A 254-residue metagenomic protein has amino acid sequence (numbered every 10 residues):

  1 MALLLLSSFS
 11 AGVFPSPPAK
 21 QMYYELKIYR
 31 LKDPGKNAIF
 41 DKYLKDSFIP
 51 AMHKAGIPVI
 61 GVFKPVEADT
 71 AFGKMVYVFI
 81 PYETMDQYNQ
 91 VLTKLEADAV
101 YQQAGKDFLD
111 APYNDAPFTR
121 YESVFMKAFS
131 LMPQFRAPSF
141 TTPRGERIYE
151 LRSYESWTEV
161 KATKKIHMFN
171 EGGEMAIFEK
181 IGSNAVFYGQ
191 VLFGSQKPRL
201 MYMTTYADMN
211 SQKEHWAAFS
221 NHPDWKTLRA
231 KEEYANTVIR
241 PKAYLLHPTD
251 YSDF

Functional and structural regions predicted by a protein language model:
M1-S8: Bacterial N-terminal signal peptides
V13-Q102, D107-W225, A235-F254: Short S/T/G/P-rich N-terminal loop/turn motif that feeds into the first structured element of a domain
